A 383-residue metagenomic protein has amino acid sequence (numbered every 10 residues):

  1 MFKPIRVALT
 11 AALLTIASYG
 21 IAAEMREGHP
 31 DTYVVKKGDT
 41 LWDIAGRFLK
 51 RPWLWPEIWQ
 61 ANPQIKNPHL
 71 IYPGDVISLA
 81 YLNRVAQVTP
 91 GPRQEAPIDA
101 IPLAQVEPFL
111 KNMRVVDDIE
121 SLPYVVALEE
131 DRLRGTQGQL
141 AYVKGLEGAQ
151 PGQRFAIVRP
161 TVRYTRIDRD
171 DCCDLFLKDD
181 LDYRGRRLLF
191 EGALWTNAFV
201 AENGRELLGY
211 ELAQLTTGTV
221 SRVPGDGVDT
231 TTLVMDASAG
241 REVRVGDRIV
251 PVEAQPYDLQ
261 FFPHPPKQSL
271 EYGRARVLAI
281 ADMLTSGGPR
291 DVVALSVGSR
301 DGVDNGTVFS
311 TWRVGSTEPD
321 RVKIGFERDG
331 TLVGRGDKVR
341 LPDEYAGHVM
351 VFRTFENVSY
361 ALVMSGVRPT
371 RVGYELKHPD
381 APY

Functional and structural regions predicted by a protein language model:
M1-L9: Bacterial N-terminal signal peptides that target proteins for export
F2, I21-Y383: Surface-exposed, polar/charged interaction patches used for macromolecular assembly or partner binding
A17-S18: N-terminal signal peptide c-region/cleavage motif recognized by signal peptidases
